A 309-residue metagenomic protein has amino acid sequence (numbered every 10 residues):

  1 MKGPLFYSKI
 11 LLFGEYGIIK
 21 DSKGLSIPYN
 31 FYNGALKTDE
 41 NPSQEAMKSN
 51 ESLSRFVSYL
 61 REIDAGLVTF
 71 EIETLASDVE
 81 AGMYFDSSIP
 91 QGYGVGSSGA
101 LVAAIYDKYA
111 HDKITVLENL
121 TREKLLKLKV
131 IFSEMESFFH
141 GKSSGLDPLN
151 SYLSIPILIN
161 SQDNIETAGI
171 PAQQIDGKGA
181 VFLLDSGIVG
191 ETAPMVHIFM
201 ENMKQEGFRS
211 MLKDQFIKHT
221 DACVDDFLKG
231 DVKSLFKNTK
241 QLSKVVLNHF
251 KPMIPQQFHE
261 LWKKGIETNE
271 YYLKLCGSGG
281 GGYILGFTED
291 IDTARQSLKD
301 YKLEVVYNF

Functional and structural regions predicted by a protein language model:
M1-V95, D107-E123, Y272-L275, G280 (+2 more regions): ATP-binding N-lobe of GHMP and related small-molecule kinases
G3, K9, P148, P156-L158 (+2 more regions): Conserved hydrophobic/aromatic beta-strand scaffold that supports enzyme active sites
E15, I19, I217-F309: Glycine-rich, charge-dense phosphate/pyrophosphate-binding loop(s) and the adjacent flexible "lid"/catalytic subdomain
S98: Phosphate-binding site recognition
L101-K113, L149, I284: Buried hydrophobic packing segments
R122-F138, V232-L242, R295: Short, well-structured alpha-helical segments that form the helix of a local strand-helix-strand
E123-G169: Alpha/beta catalytic cores of group-transfer enzymes, especially the acyltransferase/condensing modules of polyketide
G169-V224: Acyltransferase
